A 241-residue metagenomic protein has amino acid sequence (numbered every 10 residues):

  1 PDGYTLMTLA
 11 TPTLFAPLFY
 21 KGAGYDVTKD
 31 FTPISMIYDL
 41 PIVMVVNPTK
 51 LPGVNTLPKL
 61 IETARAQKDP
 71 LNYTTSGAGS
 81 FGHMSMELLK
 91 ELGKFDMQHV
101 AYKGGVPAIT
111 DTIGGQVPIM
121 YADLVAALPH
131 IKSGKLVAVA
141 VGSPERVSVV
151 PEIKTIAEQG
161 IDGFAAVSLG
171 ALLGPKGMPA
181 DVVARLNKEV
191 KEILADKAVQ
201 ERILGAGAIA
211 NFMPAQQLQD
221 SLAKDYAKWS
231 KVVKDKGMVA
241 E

Functional and structural regions predicted by a protein language model:
P1-D2, A64, E87-L92, V106-V117 (+2 more regions): Short helices/loops that flank or line small-molecule/ion binding pockets
P1-T5, L14, L18-P107, I156 (+1 more regions): Hinge/capping helix and adjacent helix->loop/strand transition within the periplasmic-binding protein
P1-T8, Q67-L71, F95, I113-A122 (+2 more regions): Alpha-to-beta junction loops
T8-L9, Y102, Y121-A122, V141 (+1 more regions): Short beta-strand and adjacent tight-turn residues that come in two discontinuous sequence segments and form the edges
T13-G22, L88-L92, I119-I153, S230: A ligand-binding cleft/hinge motif common to bilobed small-molecule-binding domains
K21, E62, G114, E158 (+2 more regions): Phosphate-coordinating loops and pocket residues in cytosolic domains that bind phosphorylated ligands
L92-F95, K132, T155, A180-E241: An extracytoplasmic/periplasmic, membrane-proximal ligand-sensing/linker region
A101, Q116, D123, K135 (+5 more regions): Conserved functional loop/turn residues at catalytic and ligand-binding sites
